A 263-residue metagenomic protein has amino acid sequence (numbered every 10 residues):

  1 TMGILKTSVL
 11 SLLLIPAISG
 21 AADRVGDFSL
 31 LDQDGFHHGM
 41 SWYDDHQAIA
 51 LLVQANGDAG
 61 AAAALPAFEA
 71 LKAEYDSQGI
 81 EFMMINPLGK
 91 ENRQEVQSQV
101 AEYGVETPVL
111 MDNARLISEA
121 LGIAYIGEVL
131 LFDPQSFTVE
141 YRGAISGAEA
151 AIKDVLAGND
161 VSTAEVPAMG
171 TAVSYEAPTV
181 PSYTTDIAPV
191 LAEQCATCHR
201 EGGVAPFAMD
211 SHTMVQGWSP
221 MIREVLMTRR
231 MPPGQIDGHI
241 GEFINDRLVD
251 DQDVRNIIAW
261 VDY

Functional and structural regions predicted by a protein language model:
L12-A21: Hydrophobic h-region of N-terminal signal peptides that target proteins for export in Gram-negative bacteria
G26, V105-P108, G122-L130, T228-P232 (+1 more regions): Structural micro-motif
F28-I49, T179-D186: A short beta-strand-turn-helix
S41-A62, I152: Short active-site neighborhood of thiol/selenol oxidoreductases, capturing the structured segment around
Q54-A67, A196-R200: Conserved redox-active cysteine motifs that mediate thiol-disulfide chemistry, especially di-cysteine Cys-X(1-2)-Cys
A61-Y103, M111-A120: Structural microenvironment flanking redox-active thiols in thiol-disulfide oxidoreductases
D112-S174: Thiol/selenol-based redox catalytic cores and closely related redox-interacting motifs
E165-Y263: Aromatic- and Gly/Pro-enriched helix-to-coil junctions and flexible linker segments
